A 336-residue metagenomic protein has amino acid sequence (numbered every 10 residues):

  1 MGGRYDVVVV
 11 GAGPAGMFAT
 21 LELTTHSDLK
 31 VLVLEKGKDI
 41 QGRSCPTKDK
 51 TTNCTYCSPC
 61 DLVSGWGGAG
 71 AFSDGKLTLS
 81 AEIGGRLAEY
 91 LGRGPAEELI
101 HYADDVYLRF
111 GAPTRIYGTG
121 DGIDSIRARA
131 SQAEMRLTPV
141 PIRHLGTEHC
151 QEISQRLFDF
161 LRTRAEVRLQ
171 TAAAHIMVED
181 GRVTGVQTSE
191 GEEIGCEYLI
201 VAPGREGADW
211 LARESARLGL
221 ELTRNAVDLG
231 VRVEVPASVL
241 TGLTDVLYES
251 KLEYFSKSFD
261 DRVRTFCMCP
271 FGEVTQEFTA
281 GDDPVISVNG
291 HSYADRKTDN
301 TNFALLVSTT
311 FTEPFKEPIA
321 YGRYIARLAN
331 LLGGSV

Functional and structural regions predicted by a protein language model:
G2-G84, D121-D124, A128, A133-V336: Residues forming the flavin
C57, G65-I116: Dinucleotide-binding Rossmann-like beta1-alpha1 core, especially the glycine-rich loop that anchors the ADP
